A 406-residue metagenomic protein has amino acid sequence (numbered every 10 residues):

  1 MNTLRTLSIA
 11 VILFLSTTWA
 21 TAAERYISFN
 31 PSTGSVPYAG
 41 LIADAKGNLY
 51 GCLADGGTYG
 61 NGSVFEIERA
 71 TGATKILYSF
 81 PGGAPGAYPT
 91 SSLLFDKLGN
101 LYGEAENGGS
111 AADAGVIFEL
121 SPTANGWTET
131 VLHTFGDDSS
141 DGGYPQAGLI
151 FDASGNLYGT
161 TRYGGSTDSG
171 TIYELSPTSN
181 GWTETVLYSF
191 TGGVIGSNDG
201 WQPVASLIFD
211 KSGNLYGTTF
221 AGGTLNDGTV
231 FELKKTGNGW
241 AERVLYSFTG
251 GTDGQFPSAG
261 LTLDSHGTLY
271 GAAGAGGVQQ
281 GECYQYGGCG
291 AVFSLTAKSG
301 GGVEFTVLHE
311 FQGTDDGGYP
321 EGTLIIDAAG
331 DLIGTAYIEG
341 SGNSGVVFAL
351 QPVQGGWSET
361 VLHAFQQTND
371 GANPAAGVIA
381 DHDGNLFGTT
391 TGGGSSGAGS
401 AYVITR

Functional and structural regions predicted by a protein language model:
N2-R406: Extracellular beta-propeller repeat domains
